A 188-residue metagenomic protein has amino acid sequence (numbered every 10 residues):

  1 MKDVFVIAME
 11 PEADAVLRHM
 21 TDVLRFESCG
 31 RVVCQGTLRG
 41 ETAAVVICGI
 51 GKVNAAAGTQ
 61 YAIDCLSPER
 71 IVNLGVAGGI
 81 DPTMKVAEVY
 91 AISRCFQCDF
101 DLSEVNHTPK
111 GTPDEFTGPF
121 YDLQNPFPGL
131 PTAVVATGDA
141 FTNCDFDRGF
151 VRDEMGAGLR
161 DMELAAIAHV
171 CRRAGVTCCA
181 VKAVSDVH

Functional and structural regions predicted by a protein language model:
M1-Q60, C65: N-terminal short beta-loop-beta anion/metal-coordinating cradle
M9, G78-I80, C95, D139 (+2 more regions): Glycine-rich beta-alpha junction loops
S28-G30, I50, R94-Q97, A183-D186: Short, acidic/turn-prone active-site loops that include or flank metal/cofactor- and phosphate-binding residues
A44-G49, V134-T137, V181: Active-site-proximal beta-strand elements of phosphoester/diester hydrolases
S67-E69: Proline-aspartate-enriched helix->loop->beta-strand connector
G79-L159: Mid-sequence, gly/pro-rich, charge-dense loop/helix-turn segments that line enzyme active sites
D145-H188: A C-terminal functional module that forms or caps the active site or interfaces directly with catalytic machinery
